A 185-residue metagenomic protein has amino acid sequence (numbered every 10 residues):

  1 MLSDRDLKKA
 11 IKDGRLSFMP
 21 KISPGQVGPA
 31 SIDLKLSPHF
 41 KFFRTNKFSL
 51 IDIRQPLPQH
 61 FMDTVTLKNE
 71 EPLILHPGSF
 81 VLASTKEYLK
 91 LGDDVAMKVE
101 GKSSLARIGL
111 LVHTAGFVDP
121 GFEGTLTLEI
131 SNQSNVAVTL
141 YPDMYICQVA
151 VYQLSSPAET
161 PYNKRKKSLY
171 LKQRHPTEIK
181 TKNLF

Functional and structural regions predicted by a protein language model:
M1-F185: DUTPase catalytic domain/fold
